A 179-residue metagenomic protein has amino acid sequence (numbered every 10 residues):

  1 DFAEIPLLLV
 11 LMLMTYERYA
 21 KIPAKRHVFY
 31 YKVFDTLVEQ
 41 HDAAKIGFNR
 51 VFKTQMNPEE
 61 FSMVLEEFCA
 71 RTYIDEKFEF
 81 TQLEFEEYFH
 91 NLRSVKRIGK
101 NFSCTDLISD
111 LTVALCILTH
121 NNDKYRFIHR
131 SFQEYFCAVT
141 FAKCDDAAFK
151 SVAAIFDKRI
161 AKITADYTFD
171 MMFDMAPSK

Functional and structural regions predicted by a protein language model:
D1-L11, D106-L107: Amphipathic alpha-helical segments of the small helical/lid subdomains adjacent to P-loop NTPase cores
F2, R126-I128, I160: Short conserved micro-motifs on helix faces and helix-strand junctions that flank and scaffold key functional residues
P6, A44, C69, A138-K179: Hydrophobic repeat-domain scaffold segments
L8, V64, F132-Q133, T164 (+1 more regions): Catalytic-loop motifs flanking and including active-site residues across diverse enzymes
M12, Y135-F136: Short helix/loop capping segments that flank catalytic or ligand/cofactor-binding pockets
R18-Y19, P23, D35-Y135, A142-C144: Extended helical regulatory/linker subdomains that flank P-loop NTPase cores
